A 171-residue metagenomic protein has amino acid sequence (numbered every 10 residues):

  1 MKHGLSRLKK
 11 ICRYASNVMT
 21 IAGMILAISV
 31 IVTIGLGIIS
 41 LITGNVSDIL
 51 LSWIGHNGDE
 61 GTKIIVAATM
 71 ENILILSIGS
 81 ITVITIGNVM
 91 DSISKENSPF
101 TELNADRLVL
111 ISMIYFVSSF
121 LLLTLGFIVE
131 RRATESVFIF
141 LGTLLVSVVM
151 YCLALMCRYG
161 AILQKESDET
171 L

Functional and structural regions predicted by a protein language model:
M1-I39: Cytosolic juxtamembrane helix and N-cap/initiation of the first transmembrane helix
R7-I11, T85-V109: Cytoplasmic juxtamembrane regions at transmembrane-helix boundaries
S16-L26, M70-I78, V109-S112, L141 (+1 more regions): Alpha-helical transmembrane segments of integral membrane proteins, emphasizing hydrophobic/aromatic residues
G23, A27-V30, I75-T85, S112-L123: Hydrophobic alpha-helical transmembrane segments of multi-pass integral membrane proteins
I42-E60, L125-L141: Membrane-interfacial helix-loop-helix connectors in multipass membrane proteins
L50-G79: Membrane-helix boundary elements
E96-V129: Hydrophobic alpha-helical transmembrane segments of integral membrane proteins
S118-L171: Alpha-helical transmembrane segments of multi-pass integral membrane proteins, characterized by long hydrophobic
